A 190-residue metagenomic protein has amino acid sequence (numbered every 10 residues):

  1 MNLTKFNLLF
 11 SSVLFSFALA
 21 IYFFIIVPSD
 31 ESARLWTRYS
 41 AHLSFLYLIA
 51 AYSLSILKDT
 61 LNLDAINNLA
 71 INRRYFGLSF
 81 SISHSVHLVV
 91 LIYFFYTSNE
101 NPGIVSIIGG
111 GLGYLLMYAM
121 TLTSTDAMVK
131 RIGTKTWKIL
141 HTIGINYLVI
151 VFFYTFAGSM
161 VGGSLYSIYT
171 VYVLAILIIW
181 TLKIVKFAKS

Functional and structural regions predicted by a protein language model:
M1-S190: Membrane-embedded alpha-helical bundles that constitute the cytochrome b-like, heme-associated redox core of multi-pass
